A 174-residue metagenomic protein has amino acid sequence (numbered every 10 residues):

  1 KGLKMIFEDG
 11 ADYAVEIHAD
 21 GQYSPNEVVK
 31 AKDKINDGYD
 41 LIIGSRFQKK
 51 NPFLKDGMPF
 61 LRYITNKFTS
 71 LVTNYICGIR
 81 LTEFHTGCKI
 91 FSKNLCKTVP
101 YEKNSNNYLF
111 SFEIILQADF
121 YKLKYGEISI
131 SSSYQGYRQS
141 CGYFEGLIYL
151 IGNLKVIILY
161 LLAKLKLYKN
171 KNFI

Functional and structural regions predicted by a protein language model:
K1-D9, Y13, P25-Y108, Y134-F144 (+1 more regions): Acceptor/aglycone-binding surface of glycosyltransferases and processive sugar-polymer synthases
G21-Q22: Acidic metal-phosphate-binding loop of nucleotide-sugar-dependent transferases
I35, Q117-D119: Hydrophobic residues within well-ordered alpha-helices
D37, L95, G152-I174: Terminal low-complexity segments of carbohydrate-biosynthetic enzymes
Y75, I79, Y121, I157 (+1 more regions): Phosphate/oxyanion-binding loops and surfaces in catalytic or ligand/nucleic-acid-binding neighborhoods
T82-E83, K122-S132: Catalytic beta-strand/loop signature of glycosyltransferases that borders the donor
Y108-I114: Acidic donor-binding loop at a coil-to-helix junction in glycosyltransferase catalytic cores that engages
